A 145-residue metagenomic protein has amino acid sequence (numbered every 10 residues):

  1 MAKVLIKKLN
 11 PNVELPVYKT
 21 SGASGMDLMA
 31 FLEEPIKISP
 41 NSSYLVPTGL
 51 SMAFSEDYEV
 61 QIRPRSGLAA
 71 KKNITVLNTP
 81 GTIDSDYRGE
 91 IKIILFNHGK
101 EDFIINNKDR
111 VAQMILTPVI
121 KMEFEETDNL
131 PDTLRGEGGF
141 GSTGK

Functional and structural regions predicted by a protein language model:
M1-K145: DUTPase catalytic domain/fold
